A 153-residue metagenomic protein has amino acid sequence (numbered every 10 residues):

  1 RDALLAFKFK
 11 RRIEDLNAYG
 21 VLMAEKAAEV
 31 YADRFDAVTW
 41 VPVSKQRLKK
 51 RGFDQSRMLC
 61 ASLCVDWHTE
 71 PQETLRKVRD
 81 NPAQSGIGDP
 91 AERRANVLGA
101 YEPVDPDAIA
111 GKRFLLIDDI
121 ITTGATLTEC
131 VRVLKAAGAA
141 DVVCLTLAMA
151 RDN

Functional and structural regions predicted by a protein language model:
R1-V65, P90: Extended interfacial segments that mediate partner engagement and assembly in macromolecular machines
E70-N153: PRPP/pyrophosphate-binding module of the type I phosphoribosyltransferase fold
